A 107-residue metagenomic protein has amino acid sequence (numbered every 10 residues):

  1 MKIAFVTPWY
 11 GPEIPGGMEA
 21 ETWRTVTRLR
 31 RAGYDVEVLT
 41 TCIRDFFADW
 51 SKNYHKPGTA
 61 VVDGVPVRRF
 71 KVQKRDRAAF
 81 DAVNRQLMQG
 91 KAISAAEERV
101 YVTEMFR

Functional and structural regions predicted by a protein language model:
M1-R68: N-terminal subdomain of nucleotide-sugar transferases
T41-F106: A conserved catalytic-core segment of Leloir-type glycosyltransferases
